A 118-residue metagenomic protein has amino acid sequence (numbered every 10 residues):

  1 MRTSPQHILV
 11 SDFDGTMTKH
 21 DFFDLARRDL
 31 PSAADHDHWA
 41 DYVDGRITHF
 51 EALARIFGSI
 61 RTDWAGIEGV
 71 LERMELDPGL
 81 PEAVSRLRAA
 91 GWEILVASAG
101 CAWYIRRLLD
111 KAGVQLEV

Functional and structural regions predicted by a protein language model:
M1-G58: Active-site neighborhood of HAD-like aspartate-dependent phosphohydrolases
P5, V114-Q115: Short loop/turn motifs at secondary-structure junctions
D29, R73-M74, V96: Residue-level marker of alpha-helix boundaries and capping positions
L30, L109-A112: Active-site catalytic pocket residues across diverse enzymes, especially alpha/beta-hydrolases
P31-S32, H36, D77, P81-V84: Short, structured coil/loop segments at alpha-helix boundaries
A34-A40, W64-I67, L116-V118: Short, surface-exposed acidic
I47-E82, A90-W92: Metal-dependent phosphoesterase signature
L80-D110, E117-V118: Substrate-recognition element of Asp-dependent hydrolases with the DxDx(T/V) motif
